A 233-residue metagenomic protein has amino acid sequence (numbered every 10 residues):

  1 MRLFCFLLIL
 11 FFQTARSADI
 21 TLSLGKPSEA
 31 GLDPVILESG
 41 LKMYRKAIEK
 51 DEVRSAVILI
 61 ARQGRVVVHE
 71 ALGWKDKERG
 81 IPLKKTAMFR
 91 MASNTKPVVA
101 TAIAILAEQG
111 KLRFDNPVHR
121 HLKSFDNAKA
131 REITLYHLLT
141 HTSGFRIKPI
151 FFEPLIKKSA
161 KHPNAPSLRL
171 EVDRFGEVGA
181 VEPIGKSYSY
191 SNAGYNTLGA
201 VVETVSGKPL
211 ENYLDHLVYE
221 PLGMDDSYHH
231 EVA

Functional and structural regions predicted by a protein language model:
L3-F12: Sec-dependent N-terminal signal peptides
A15-D19: Boundary at the C-terminal end of the N-terminal hydrophobic targeting segment
L22-L24, R45, R54, W74-S191 (+2 more regions): Active-site-proximal loop and beta-strand segments within enzyme catalytic domains
S28-Q63: Beta-lactamase-like hydrolase cores
E70-L72: Short hydrophobic alpha-helix segments
I105-L112, V202-N212, Y219-Y228: Bacterial peptidoglycan biogenesis and beta-lactam-recognition machinery
R146-I150, D226, H230-A233: Proline-centered turn/helix-capping motifs that create local helix->coil transitions or kinks
